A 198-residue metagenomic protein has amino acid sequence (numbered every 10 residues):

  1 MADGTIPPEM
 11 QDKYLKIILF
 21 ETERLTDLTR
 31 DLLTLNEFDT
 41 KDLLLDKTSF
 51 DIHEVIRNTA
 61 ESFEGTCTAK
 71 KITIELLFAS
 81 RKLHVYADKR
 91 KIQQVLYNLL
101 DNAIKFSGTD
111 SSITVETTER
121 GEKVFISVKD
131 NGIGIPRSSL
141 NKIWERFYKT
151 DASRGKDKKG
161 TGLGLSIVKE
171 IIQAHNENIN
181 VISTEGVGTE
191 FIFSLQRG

Functional and structural regions predicted by a protein language model:
I6, M10, T40-L45, H84-A87: Conserved micro-motifs of the catalytic ATP-binding
F20-L25: Short alpha-helical segment of the dimerization/phosphotransfer core of two-component systems
D46-F50, T68, T73-L83: Conserved catalytic submotifs in the C-terminal HATPase_c
I52, G134-E145: Short helix N-cap motif at coil->helix boundaries in the Bergerat
A103-I104: Short helix-loop "hinge" at the ATP-lid/N-box region of the Bergerat-fold HATPase_c
D110-E122: Short beta-strand/loop element within the Bergerat-fold HATPase_c
N176-E177: Conserved glycine-rich
